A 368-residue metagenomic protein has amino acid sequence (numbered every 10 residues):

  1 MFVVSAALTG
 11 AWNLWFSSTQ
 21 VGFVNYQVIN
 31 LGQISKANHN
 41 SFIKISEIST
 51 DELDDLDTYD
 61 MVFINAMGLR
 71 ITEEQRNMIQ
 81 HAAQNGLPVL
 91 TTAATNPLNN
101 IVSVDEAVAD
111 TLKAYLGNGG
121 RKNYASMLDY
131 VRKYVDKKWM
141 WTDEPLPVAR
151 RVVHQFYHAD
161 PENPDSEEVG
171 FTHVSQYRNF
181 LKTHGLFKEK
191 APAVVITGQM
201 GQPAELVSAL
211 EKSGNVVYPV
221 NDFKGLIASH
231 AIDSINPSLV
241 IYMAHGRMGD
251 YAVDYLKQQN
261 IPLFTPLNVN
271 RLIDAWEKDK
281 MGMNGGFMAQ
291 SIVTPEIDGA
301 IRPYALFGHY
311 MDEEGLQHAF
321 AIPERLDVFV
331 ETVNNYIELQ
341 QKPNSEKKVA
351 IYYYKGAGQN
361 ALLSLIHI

Functional and structural regions predicted by a protein language model:
M1-A11: Hydrophobic membrane-insertion alpha-helices, especially the h-region of bacterial N-terminal signal peptides
N13-E47, I196-V216: Short, charged N-terminal beta->alpha structural module
Q20-I29, I64-L69, T92-T95, I196-G201 (+3 more regions): Structural motif
Y26, A37-D57, S175-L181, N215-D233: A short, well-structured beta->alpha microelement
D55-F63, S234-L239: Short acidic/histidine-rich motifs immediately flanking catalytic phosphotransfer sites in two-component signaling
M78-S126, P237-V293: Hydrophobic or amphipathic alpha-helical targeting/insertion segments
V102-K190, R271-A350, A357, S364: Flexible inter-domain linker/hinge segments
I366-I368: Conserved small/polar residues in nucleotide/adenosyl-binding loops
